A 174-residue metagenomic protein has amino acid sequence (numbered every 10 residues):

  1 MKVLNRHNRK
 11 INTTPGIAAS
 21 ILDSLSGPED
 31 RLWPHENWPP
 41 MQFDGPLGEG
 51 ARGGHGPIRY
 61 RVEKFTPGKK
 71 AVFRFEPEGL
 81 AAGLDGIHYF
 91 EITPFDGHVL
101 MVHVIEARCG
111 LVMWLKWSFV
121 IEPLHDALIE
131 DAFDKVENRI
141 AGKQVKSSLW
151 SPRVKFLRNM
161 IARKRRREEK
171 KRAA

Functional and structural regions predicted by a protein language model:
M1-D44, M160-A174: Hydrophobic ligand-binding cavity/cleft-lining segments
L4-R6, H55-Y60, G83-Y89: Short, surface-exposed coil-to-beta transition loops
I11-G16, E63-K69, E91-V102: A short, structured loop/turn motif at beta-sheet edges
I17-P28, V62, F73, M101-H103 (+1 more regions): Hydrophobic pocket/interface hotspot
G27, G54-I58, K64-A71: Short, charged/polar surface micro-motifs in flexible loops or helix N-caps
G45-H55, V72-L80: Short beta-strand segments that buttress and anchor functional surface loops
P77-N138, V145-L149: Beta-strand/loop substructures that line and gate deep hydrophobic ligand-binding cavities in soluble
N138-A174: Hydrophobic secondary-structure block in the mid-to-C-terminal portion of proteins
